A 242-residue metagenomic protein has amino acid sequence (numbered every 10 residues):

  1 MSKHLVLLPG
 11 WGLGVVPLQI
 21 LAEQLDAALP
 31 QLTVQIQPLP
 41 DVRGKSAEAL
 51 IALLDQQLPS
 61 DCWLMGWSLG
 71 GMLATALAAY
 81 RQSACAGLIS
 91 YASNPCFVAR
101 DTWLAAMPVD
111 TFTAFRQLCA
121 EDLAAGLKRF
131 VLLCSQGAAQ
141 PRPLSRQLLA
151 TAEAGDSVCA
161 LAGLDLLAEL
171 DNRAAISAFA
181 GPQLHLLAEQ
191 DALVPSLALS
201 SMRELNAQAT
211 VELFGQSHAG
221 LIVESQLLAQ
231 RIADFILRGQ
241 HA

Functional and structural regions predicted by a protein language model:
M1-A47: Conserved HGGG/HGGXW glycine-rich cap/lid loop of the alpha/beta-hydrolase fold
L8-W11, W67, L187-A188: The conserved beta1-alpha1 loop
G66-G70, A74: Gly/Ala-rich beta-loop-alpha elbow adjacent to hydrolase catalytic centers
C85-L118, C159-A162: Flexible "cap/lid" loop of the alpha/beta hydrolase fold
E121-L170, A175: Conserved alpha/beta-hydrolase catalytic His-Asp/Glu region
F179, H185-L187, D191: Short beta-strand/loop motif that positions the catalytic acidic residue of the alpha/beta-hydrolase fold
A192-A198: Conserved alpha/beta-hydrolase "acid-adjacent" motif
Q216-A229: Catalytic histidine-centered segment of alpha/beta-hydrolase-like enzymes
